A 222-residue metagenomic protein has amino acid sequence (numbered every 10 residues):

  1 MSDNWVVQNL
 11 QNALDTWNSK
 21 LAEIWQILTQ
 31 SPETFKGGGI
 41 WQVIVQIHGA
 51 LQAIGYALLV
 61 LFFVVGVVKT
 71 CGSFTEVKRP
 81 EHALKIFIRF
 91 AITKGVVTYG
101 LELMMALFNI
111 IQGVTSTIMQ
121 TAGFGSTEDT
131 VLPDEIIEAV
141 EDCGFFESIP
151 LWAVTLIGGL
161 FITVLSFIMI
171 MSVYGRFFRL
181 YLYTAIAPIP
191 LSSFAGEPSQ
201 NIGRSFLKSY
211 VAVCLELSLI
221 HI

Functional and structural regions predicted by a protein language model:
M1-L58: Binding/recognition "hotspot" determinant
N4-D15, I92-G113, A212-S218: Hydrophobic alpha-helical membrane-insertion segments
G39-V45, L191-S205: Membrane-helix boundary/interface segments in integral membrane proteins
Q46-A50, R79-I86, S148, W152 (+4 more regions): Hydrophobic, aromatic-rich alpha-helical transmembrane segments and their membrane-interface anchor motifs
G49-L59, I88-G95, G158, I162-L165 (+4 more regions): Alpha-helical transmembrane segments of integral membrane proteins, emphasizing hydrophobic/aromatic residues
L58-K94, I186-Q200: Hydrophobic transmembrane alpha-helix segments characteristic of membrane transport and insertion machinery
T93-I186: Non-cytosolic segments of integral membrane proteins
I220-I222: Conserved small/polar residues in nucleotide/adenosyl-binding loops
